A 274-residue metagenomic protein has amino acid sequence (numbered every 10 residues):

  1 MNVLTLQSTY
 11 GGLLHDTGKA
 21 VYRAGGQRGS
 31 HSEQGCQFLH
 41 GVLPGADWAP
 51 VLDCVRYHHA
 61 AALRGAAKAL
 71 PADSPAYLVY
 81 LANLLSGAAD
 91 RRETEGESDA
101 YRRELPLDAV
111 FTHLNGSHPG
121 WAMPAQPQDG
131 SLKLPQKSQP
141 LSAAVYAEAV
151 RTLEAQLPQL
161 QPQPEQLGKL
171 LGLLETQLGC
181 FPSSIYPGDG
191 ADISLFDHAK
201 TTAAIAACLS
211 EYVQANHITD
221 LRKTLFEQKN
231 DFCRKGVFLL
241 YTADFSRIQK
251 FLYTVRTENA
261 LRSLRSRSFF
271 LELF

Functional and structural regions predicted by a protein language model:
M1-Q136, L141, F181-Y186, Y253-T257: Divalent metal-dependent catalytic cores for phosphoryl transfer on phosphate-bearing substrates
P127-G190: Extended, charge-enriched "interface" segments that sit outside catalytic cores
D197-I218: Extended, Lys/Arg-enriched charged tracts that mediate electrostatic binding to polyanionic substrates
I218-F232: Small/polar/charged residue-enriched interaction surfaces, especially the RNA/DNA-contacting tracks of RNP/CRISPR
K235-F238: A short, charged/proline- and glycine-enriched loop that marks the coil->beta-strand transition at the N-terminal
L240-K250: Catalytic-site or vestigial catalytic-site microsegments of nucleotide-handling domains
T257-L264: Catalytic-site-adjacent helices and loops of nucleotide signaling machinery
R267-F274: Active-site-proximal alpha-helical element of nucleotidyl cyclase-like catalytic domains and analogous helices
